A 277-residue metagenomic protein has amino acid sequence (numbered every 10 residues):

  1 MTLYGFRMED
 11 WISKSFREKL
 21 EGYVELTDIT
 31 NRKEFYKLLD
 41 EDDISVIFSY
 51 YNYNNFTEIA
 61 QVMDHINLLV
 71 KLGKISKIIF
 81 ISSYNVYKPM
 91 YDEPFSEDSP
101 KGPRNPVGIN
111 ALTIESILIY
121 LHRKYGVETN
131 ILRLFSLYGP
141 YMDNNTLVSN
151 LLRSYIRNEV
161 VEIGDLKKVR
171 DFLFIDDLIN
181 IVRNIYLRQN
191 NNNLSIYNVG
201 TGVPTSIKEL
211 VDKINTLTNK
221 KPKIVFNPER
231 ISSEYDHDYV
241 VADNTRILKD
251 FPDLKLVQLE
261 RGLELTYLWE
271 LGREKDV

Functional and structural regions predicted by a protein language model:
T2-G22: N-terminal Rossmann NAD(P)H-binding glycine-rich loop of SDR-like oxidoreductase domains
F6, S49, I78-Y84, L132-L134: SDR active-site strand-loop-helix element
G22-K33: A short beta-strand-loop structural module common to alpha/beta enzyme folds
E34-D64, K71, V86: NAD(P)H-binding glycine-rich loop region in Rossmannoid oxidoreductase-like domains and their noncatalytic homologs
L72-K77, V127: A short helix->loop->beta-strand "cap" motif at the edges of active sites that frequently abuts
V86-I131, D143: Catalytic helix-loop patch of NAD(P)-dependent Rossmann-fold dehydrogenases
S116-R170, I175-R183, V211-L217: NAD(P)-dependent short-chain dehydrogenase/reductase
E159, I163-V277: C-terminal substrate-binding subdomain of Rossmann-fold SDR/epimerase-dehydratase oxidoreductases
